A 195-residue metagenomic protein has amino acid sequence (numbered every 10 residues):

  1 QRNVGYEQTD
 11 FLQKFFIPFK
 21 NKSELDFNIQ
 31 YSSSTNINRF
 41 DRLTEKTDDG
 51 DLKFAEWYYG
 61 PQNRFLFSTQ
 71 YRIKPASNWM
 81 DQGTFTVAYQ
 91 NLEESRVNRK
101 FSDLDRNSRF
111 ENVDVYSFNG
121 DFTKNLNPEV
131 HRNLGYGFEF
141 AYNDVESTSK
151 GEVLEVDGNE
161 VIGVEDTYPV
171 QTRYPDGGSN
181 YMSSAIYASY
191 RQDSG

Functional and structural regions predicted by a protein language model:
Q1-Y59: Periplasmic-side early beta-strands and strand-to-turn transitions of outer-membrane beta-barrels
P18-S32, Q62-G195: Face-selective signature of the C-terminal outer-membrane beta-barrel domain
